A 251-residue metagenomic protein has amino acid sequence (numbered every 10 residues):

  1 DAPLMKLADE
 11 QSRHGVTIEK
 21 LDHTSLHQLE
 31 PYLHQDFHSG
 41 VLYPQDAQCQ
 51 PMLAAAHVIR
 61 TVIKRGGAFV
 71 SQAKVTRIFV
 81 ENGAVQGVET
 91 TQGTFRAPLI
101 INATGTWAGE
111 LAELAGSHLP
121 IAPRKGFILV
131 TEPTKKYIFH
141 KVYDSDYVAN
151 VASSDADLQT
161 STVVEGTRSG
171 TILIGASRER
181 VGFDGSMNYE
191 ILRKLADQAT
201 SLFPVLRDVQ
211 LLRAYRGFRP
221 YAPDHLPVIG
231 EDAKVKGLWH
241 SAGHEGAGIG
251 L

Functional and structural regions predicted by a protein language model:
D1-S25, L29: Dinucleotide-binding Rossmann-like beta1-alpha1 core, especially the glycine-rich loop that anchors the ADP
A2, E30-H38, F79-Q86, Y221-H225 (+1 more regions): A short, glycine/Asx- and small/polar-enriched loop/turn that sits immediately N-terminal to a beta-strand
D22-H23, S71-A73, R213: Short loop/edge segments at beta-strand edges and connector loops that shape dinucleotide/nucleotide cofactor-binding
H27, V75-R77, A214-R219: Short, solvent-exposed loop/turn elements at beta->coil junctions and helix N-caps that rim active or binding pockets
V41-L99: Helical element adjacent to the flavin cofactor pocket in flavoenzyme catalytic cores
D46, E179-V181, R219, L238-L251: Glycine-rich phosphate/pyrophosphate-binding beta-alpha loops
A84, T94-F95, T104-K236: Active-site substrate-recognition segment that forms the wall of the catalytic cavity or substrate channel
